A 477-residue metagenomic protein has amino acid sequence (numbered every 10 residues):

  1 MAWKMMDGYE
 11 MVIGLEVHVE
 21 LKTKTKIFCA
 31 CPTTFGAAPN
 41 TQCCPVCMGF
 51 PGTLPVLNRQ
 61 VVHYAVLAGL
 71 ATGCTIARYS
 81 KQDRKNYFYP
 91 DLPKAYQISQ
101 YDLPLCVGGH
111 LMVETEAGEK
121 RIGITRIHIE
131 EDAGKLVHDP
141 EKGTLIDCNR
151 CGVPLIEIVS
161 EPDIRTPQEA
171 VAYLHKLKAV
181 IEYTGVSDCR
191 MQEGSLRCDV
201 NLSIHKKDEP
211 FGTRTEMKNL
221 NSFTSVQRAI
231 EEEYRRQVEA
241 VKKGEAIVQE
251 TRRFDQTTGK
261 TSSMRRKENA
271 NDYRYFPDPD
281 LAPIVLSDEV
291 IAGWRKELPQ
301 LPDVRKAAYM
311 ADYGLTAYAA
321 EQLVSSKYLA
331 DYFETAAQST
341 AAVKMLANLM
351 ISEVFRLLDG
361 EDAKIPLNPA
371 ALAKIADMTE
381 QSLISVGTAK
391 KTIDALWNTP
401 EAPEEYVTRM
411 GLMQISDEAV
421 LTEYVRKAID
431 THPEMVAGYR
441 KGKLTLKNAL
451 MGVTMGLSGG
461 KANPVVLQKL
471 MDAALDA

Functional and structural regions predicted by a protein language model:
A2-Q300, A311, A317, Q338 (+1 more regions): Basic, nucleic-acid-interacting segments
E193-K206, M310-E334, V343-G360, L396-T399 (+1 more regions): Core structural elements
V290-E297, V304, E334-S339, L372-I384: Extended, non-catalytic structural segments that build the interaction scaffolds of large macromolecular assemblies
D312, S325-T340, V354-L358, N368-I375 (+1 more regions): Short amphipathic alpha-helical segments and their helix-coil junctions
A319, Y332, A342-M350, A371 (+5 more regions): Residue-level detector of well-ordered alpha-helical segments, enriched for hydrophobic/aromatic packing positions
A363-A373, D377, L383-G456: Strongly charged, low-complexity linkers/loops
V425, V465, K469-A477: A carboxyl-terminal module marker
L457-P464: Short, basic interhelical loop/turn and adjoining N-cap of the next helix at nucleic-acid- or acidic-partner-contacting
